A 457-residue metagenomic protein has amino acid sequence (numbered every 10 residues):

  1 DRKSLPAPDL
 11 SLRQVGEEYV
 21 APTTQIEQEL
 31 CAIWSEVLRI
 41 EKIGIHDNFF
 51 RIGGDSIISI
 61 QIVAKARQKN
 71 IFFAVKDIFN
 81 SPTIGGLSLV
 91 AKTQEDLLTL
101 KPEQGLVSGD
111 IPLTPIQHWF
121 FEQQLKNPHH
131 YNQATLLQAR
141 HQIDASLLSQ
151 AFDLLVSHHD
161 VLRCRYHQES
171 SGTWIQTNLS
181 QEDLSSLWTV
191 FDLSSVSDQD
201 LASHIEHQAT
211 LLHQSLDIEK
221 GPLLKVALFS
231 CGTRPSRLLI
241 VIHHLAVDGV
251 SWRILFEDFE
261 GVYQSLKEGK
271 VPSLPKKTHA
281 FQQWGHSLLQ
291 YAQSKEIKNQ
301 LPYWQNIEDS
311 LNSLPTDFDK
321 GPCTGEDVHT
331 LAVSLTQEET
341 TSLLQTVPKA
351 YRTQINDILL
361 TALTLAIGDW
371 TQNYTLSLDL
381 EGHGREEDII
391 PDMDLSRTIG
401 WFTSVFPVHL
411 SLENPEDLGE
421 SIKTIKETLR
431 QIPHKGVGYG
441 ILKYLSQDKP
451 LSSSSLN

Functional and structural regions predicted by a protein language model:
D1, L10-L125, S146, Q150 (+6 more regions): Regions immediately C-terminal to embedded phosphopantetheine-bearing carrier domains
D1-P6, V161-R163, Y303: Structured, non-catalytic alpha/beta "coupling" segments that mediate domain-domain communication and provide generic
P22-L30, S59, D144-A145, L201-I205 (+5 more regions): Hydrophobic (often cysteine-bearing) scaffold residues that line and stabilize catalytic clefts of nucleotide/cofactor
E27, F72, R140-R163, I240-E257 (+2 more regions): Acyl activation and transfer enzymes in specialized metabolism, enriched for ANL adenylate-forming modules
I33, V37, Q61, G86 (+6 more regions): Amphipathic alpha-helical segments in well-ordered regions
S35, R39, Q117, F121-N132 (+2 more regions): Flexible, P/S/T/G-rich "lid" or insertion loops adjacent to the active sites of thioester-utilizing
K65-R67, G105-Q181, L187-T189, V196-Y291 (+2 more regions): Acyl-group handoff/entry surfaces in thioester-processing enzymes
L106-G109, Q124-N132, D160-C164, L184 (+9 more regions): His-Asp-centered acyl/peptidyl-transfer active-site segments
